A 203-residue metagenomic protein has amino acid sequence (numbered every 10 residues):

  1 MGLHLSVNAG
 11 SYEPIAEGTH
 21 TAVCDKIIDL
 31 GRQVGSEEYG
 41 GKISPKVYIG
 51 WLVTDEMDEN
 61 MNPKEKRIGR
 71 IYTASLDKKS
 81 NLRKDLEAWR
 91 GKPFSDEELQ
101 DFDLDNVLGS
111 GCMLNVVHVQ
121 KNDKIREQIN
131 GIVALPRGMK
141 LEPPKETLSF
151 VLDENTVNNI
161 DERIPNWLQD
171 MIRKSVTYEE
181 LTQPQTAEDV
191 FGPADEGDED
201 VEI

Functional and structural regions predicted by a protein language model:
M1-I203: Short beta-rich binding modules
